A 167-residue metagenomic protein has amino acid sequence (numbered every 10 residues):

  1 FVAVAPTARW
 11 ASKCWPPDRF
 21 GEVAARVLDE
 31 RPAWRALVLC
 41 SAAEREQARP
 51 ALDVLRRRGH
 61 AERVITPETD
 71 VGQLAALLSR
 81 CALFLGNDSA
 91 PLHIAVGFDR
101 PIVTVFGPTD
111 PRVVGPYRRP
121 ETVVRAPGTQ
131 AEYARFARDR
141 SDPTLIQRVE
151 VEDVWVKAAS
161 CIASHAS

Functional and structural regions predicted by a protein language model:
F1-A11: Conserved donor-binding/catalytic core segment of Leloir-type glycosyltransferases
A8, P17-P108: Donor-binding and catalytic core of enzymes assembling or modifying cell-surface/extracellular glycoconjugates
A11, R45-E46, P111-R112, Q130: Flexible, glycine-rich phosphate/dinucleotide-binding loops and adjacent beta-alpha linkers at cofactor/substrate
C14, A76, V114-G115: Short histidine-centered beta-strand/loop micro-motifs that create catalytic or ligand/metal-coordination sites
C14, E68, Q147-V149: Short, solvent-exposed loop/helix junctions and linker helices that flank or host conserved functional motifs
F98-A126: Gly/Pro- and small hydrophobic-enriched strand-loop and loop-to-helix capping segments that sit at the rims
R119-S167: Leloir-type glycosyltransferase catalytic cores
